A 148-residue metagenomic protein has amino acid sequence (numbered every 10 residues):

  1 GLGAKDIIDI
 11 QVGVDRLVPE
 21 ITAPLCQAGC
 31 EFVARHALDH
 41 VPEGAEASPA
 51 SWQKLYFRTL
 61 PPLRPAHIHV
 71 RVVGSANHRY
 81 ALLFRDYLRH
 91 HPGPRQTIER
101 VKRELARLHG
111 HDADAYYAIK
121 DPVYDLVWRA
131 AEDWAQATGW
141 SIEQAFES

Functional and structural regions predicted by a protein language model:
G1-D6, G13-T22, C26-S148: Catalytic core of pol beta-like nucleotidyltransferases
